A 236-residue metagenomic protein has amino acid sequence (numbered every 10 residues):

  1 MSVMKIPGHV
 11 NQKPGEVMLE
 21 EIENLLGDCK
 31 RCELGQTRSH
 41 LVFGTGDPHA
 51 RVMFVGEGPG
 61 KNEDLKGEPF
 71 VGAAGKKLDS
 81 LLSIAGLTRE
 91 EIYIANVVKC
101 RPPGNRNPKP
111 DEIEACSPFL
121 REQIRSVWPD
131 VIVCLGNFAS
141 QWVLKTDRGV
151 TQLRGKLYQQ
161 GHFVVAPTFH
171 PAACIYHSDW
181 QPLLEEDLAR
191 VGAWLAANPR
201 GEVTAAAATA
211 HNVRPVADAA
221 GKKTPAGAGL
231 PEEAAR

Functional and structural regions predicted by a protein language model:
S2-R236: A polyanion-binding, active-site-adjacent surface
